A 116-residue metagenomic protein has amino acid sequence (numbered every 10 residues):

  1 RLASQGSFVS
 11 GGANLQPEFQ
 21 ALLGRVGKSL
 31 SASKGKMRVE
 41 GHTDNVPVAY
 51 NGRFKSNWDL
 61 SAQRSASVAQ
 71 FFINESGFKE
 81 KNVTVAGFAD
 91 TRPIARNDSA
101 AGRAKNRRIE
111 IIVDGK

Functional and structural regions predicted by a protein language model:
R1, S7-L22, S29-A32, H42-K116: Periplasmic OmpA-like peptidoglycan-binding domain that tethers envelope proteins to the cell wall
